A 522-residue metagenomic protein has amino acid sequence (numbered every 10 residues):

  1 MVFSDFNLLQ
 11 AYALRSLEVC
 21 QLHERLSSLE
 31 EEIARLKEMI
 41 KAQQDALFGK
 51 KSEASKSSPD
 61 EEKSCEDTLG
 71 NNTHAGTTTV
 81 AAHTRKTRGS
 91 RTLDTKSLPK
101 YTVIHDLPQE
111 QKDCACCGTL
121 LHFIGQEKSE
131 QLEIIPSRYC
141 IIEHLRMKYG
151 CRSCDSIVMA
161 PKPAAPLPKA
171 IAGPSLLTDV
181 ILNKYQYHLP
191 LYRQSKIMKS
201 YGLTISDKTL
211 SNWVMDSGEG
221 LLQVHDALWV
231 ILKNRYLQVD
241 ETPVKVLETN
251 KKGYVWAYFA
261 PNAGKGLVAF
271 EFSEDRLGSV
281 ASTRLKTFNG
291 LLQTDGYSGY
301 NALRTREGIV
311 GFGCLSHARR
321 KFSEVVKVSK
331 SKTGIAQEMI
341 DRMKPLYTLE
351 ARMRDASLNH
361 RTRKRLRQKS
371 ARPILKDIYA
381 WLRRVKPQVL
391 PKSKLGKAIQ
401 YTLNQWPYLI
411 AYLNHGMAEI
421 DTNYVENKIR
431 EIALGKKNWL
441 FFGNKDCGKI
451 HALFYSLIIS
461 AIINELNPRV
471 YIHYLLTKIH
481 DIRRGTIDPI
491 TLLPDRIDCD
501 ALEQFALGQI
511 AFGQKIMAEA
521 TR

Functional and structural regions predicted by a protein language model:
M1-I171, S211, Q238-V239, K245 (+1 more regions): Short, flexible loop/hinge motifs at secondary-structure junctions
Q111, R146-G150, D155-R522: Catalytic center-proximal scaffold of phosphoryl-transfer enzymes
